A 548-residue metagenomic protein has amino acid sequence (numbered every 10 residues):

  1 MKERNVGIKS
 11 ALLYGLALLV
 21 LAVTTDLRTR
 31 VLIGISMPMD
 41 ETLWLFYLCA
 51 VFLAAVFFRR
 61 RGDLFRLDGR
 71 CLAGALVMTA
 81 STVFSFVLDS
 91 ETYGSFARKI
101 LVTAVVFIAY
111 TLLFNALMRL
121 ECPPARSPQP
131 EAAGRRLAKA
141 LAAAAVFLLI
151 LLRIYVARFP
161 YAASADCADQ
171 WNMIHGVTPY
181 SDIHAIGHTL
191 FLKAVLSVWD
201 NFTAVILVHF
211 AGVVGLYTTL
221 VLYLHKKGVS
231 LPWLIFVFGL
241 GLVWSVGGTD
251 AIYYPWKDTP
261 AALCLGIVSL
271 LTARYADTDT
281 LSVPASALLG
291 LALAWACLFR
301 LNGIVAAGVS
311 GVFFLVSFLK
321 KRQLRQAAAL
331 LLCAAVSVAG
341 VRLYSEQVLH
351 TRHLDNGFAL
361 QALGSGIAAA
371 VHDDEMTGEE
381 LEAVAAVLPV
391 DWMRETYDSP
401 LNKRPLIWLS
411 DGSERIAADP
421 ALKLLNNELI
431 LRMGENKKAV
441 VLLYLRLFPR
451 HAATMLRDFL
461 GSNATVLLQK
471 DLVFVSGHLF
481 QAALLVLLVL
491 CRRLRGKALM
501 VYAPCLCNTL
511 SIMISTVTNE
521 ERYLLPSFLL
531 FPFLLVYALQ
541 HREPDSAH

Functional and structural regions predicted by a protein language model:
L27-L48, T203-A204, V208, K437-L442 (+1 more regions): Membrane-interface anchor segments at the N-terminal boundary of transmembrane helices in multi-pass membrane enzymes
T29-V31, F86-T92, F96, V156 (+6 more regions): Aromatic- and kink-enriched transmembrane "portal" helix at the membrane-lumen/periplasm boundary that abuts
L112, H175, T219, P260-T278 (+3 more regions): Specific aromatic-rich, kink-prone transmembrane helix
A157-Q170, P179-F191, W199-T203, N436 (+1 more regions): Extracytoplasmic catalytic/substrate-binding loops of multi-pass membrane glycan-assembly enzymes
S164-A165, V208-A211, L240-G241, G247-T272 (+2 more regions): Multi-pass, polyprenyl lipid-linked donor-dependent membrane glycosyltransferases
L207-V229, I267: Transmembrane-helix motifs of polytopic, lipid-linked glycan transferases
A285-R300, G311-V312, A334-V338: Membrane-interface alpha helices of multi-pass inner-membrane proteins
H350-L467: Membrane-proximal stem/loop segments at transmembrane-domain junctions that anchor or position
